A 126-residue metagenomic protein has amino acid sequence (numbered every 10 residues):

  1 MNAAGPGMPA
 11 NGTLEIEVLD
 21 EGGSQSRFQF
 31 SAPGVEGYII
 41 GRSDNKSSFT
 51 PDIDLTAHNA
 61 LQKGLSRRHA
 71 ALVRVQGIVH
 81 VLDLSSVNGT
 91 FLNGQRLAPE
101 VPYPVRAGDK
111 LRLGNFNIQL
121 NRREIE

Functional and structural regions predicted by a protein language model:
M1-K63, V73, E124-E126: Intrinsically disordered, low-complexity acidic Ser/Thr-rich regulatory segments
I16-G22, T90, Q95, Q119: Generic preference for hydrophobic/aromatic residues in regular secondary structure cores
G34-G114: Forkhead-associated
I118-E124: Edge beta-strands of extracellular beta-sandwich domains
